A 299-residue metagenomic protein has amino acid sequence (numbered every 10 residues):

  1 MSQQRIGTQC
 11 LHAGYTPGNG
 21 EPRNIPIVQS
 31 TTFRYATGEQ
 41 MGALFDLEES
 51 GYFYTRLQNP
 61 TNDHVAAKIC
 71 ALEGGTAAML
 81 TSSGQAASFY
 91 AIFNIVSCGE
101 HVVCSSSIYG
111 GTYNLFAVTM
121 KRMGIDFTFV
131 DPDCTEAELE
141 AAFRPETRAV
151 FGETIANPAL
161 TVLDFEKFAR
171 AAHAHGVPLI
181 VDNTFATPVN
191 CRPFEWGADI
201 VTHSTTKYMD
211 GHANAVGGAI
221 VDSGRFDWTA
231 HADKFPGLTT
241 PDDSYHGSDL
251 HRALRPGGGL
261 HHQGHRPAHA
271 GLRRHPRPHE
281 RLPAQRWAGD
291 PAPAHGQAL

Functional and structural regions predicted by a protein language model:
M1-N59, A67: N-terminal "arm"/small-domain region of PLP-dependent enzymes with the aminotransferase-like
S2, G7-T16, A78-L299: Conserved PLP-enzyme active-site core in the AAT-like
T37-F89, G111-T119: Conserved N-terminal alpha-helix of the aminotransferase class I/II PLP-enzyme fold
